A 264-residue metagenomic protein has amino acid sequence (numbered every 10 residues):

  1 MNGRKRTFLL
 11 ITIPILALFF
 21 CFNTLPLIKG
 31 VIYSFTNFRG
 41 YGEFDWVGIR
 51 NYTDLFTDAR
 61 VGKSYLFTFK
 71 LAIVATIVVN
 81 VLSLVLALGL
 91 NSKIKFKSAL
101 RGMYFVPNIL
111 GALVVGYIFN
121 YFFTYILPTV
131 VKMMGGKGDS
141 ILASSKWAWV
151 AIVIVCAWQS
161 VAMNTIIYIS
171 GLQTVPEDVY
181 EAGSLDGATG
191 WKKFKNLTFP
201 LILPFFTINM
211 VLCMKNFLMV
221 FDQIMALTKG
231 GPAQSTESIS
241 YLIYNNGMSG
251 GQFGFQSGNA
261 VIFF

Functional and structural regions predicted by a protein language model:
G3-F264: A structural signal for multi-pass alpha-helical bundles of membrane permease subunits that mediate small-molecule
